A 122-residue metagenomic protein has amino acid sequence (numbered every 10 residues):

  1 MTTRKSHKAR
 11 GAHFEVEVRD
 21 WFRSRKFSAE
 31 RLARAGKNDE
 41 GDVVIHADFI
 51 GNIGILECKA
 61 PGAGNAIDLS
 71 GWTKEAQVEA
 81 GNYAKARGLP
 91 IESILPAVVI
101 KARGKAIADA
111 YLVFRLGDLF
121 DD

Functional and structural regions predicted by a protein language model:
M1-D122: Catalytic phosphate/metal-binding cores of nucleic-acid and nucleotide-processing enzymes, i.e., regions that mediate
